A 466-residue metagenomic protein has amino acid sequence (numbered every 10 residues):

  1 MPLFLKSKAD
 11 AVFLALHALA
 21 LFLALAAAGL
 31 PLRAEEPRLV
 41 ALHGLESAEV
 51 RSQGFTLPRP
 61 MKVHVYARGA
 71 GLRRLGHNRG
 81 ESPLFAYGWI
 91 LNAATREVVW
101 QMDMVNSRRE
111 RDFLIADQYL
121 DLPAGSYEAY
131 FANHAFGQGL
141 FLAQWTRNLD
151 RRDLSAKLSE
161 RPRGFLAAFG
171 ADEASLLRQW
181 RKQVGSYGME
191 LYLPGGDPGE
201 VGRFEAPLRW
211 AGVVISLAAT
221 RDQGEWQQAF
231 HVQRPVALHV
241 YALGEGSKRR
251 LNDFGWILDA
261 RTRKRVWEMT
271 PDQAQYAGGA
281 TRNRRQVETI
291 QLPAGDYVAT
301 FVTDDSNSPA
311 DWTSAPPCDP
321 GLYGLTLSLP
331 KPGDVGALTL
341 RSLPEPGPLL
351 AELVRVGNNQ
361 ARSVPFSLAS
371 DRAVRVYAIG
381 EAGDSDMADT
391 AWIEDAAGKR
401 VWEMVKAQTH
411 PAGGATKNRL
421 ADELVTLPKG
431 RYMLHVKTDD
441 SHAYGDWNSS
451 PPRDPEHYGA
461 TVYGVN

Functional and structural regions predicted by a protein language model:
M1-A15: N-terminal secretory signal peptides that target proteins for export/translocation
A9-D10, L19, G398: Low-complexity, intrinsically disordered short peptide segments enriched in small/polar/basic residues
A15-A27: Bacterial N-terminal signal peptides
A34-N466: Acidic, Ser/Thr/Pro
